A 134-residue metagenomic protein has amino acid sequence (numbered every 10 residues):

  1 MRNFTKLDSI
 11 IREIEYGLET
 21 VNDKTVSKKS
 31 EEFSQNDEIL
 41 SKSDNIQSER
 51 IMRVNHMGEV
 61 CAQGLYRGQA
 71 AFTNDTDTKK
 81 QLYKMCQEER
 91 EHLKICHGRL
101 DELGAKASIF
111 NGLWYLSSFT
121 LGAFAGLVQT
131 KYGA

Functional and structural regions predicted by a protein language model:
M1-A134: Non-heme di-metal
